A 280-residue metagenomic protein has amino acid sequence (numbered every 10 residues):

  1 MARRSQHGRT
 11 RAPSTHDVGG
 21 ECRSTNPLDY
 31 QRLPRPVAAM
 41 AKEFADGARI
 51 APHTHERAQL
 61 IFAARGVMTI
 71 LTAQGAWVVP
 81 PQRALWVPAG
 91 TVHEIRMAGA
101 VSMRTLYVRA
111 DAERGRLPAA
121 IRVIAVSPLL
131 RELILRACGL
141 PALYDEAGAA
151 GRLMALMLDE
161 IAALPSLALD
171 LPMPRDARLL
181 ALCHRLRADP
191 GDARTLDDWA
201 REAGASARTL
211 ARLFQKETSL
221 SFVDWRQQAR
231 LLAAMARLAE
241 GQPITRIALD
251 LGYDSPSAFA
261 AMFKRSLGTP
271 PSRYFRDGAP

Functional and structural regions predicted by a protein language model:
M1-V67: Generic protein-terminus/edge-of-domain signal
A2-R3, T10-P13, A239, A261-P280: …primarily DNA-binding HTH/wHTH and HhH modules…
I50, R65-L71, A84-L85, H93: Short beta-strand segments in beta-sandwich/barrel cores
Q74-A89: Short acidic-glycine-tyrosine-enriched beta hairpin
Q82, L210, F214, A258-F259 (+1 more regions): Short hydrophobic/aromatic patch on the recognition helix
T91-I121: Ligand-binding loop in jelly-roll beta-barrel domains
A120, P141-A203, K216-Q228: Short, Lys/Arg-enriched, Trp-marked, Pro/Gly-tolerant hinge/linker segments that flank
D197, A205, K216-S257, R276-P280: Terminal helix-turn-helix DNA-binding modules in bacterial transcription factors
